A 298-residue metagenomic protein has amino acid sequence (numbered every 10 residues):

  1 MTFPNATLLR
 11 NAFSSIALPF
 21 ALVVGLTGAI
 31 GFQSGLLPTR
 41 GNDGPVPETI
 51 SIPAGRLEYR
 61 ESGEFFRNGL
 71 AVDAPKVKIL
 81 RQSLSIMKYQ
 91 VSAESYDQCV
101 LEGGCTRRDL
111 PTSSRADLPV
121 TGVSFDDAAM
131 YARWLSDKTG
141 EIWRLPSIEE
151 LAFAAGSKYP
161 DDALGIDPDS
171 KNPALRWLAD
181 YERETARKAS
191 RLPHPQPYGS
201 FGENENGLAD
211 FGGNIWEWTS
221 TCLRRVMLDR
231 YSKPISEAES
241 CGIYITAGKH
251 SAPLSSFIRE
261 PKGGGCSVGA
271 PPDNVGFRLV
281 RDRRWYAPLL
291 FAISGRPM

Functional and structural regions predicted by a protein language model:
T2-L36, E203, A238-M298: Disulfide-stabilized, aromatic/cysteine-rich ligand-recognition loop
R40-R107, D126, G213: A short glycine-rich, aromatic-capped structural motif
P75-K76, P197-S200, S267-P271: Short Gly/Pro-enriched turn/cap motifs at secondary-structure boundaries
L84, V91, D97-R108, L135-E141 (+2 more regions): Short capping motifs at secondary-structure boundaries
I86, Q90-V91, L118-D126, L145 (+1 more regions): Soluble non-cytosolic domains of exported or imported proteins
L110-L118: Short linear capping/connector segments at secondary-structure termini
S114, F125, A129-P261, P297: Functional-site microenvironments in short loops/helix caps that host divalent-cation chemistry
